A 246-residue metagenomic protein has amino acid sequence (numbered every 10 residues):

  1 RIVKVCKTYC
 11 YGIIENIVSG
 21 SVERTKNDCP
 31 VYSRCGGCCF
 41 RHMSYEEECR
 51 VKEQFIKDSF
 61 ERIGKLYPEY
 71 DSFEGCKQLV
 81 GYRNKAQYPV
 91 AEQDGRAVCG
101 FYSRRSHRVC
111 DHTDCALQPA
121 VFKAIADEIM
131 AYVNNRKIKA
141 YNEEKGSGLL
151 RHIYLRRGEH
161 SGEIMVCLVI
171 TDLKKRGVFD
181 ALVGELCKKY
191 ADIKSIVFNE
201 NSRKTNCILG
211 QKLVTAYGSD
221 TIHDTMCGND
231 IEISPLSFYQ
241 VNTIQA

Functional and structural regions predicted by a protein language model:
R1-A246: Accessory RNA-recognition modules of RNA-modification enzymes
